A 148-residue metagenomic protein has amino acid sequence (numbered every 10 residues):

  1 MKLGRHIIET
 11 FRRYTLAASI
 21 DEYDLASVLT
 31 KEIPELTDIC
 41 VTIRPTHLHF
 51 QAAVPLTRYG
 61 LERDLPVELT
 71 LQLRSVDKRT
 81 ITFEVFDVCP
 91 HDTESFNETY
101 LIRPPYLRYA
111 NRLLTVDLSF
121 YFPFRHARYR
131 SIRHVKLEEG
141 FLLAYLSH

Functional and structural regions predicted by a protein language model:
M1-H148: Extracellular/lumenal and peripheral-membrane lipid-interaction modules
